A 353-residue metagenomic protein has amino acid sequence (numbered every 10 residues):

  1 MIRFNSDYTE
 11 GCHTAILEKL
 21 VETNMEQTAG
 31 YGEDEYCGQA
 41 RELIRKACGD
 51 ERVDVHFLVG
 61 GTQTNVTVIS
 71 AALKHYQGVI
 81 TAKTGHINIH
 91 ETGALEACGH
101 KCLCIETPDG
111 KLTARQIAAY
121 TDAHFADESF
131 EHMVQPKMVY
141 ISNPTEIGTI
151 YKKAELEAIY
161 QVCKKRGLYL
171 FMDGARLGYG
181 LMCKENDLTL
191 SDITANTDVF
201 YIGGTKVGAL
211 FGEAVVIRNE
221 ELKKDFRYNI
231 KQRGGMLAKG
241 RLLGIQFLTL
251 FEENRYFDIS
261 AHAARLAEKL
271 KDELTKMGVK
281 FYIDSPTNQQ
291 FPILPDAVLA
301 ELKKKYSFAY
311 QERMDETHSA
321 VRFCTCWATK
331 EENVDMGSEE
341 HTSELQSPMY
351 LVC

Functional and structural regions predicted by a protein language model:
T14-G61, K83-N88, A94: Conserved N-terminal alpha-helix of the aminotransferase class I/II PLP-enzyme fold
A71-I89, A118: Conserved PLP-anchoring active-site segment centered on the Schiff-base-forming lysine
H75-Y76, E268-E339: Conserved C-terminal alpha-helix-loop-beta "cap" of PLP-dependent enzymes that closes/shapes the active-site mouth
G99-K137, I141-P144, Y151-A158: PLP-dependent aminotransferase-class I/II
P108, Q135-P136, S142, I150 (+2 more regions): Active-site C-terminal subdomain of aminotransferase-like
Y151-C183: Catalytic PLP-binding core of fold-type I/II PLP enzymes
E340-C353: Single conserved hydrophobic/aromatic residue that forms the stacking wall/gate of nucleotide- or nucleobase-binding
